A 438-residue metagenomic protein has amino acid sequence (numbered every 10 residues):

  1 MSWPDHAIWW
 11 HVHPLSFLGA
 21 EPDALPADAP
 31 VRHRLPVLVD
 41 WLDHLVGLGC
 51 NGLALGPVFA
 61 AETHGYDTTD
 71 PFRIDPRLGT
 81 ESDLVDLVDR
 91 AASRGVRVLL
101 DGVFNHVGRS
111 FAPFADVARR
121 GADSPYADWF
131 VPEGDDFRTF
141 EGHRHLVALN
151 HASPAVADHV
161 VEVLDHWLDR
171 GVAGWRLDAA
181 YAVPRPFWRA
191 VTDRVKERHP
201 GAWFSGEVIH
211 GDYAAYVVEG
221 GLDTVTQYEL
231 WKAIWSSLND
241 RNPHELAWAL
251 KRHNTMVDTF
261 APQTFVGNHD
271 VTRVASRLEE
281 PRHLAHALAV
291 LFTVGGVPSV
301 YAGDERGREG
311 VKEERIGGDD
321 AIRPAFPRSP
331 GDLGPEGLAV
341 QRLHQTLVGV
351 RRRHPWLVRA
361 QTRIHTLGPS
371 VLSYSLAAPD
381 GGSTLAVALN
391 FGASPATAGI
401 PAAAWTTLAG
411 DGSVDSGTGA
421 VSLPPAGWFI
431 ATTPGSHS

Functional and structural regions predicted by a protein language model:
M1-W9, H13-G52, V58-R170, W188-V191 (+2 more regions): Substrate-binding/active-site clefts of carbohydrate-active enzymes
S2-H6, A20, L25-P30, A247-G399: Loop/helix patches that line or flank the sugar-binding groove of alpha-linked glycan CAZymes
H6, G49-N51, R94-V96, G171-A173 (+4 more regions): Short, well-ordered coil/turn segments that N-cap beta-strands
I8-H11, L53-L55, V98-L100, W175 (+4 more regions): Hydrophobic faces of well-ordered beta-strands that scaffold small-molecule active sites in alpha/beta enzyme cores
L15-F17, V58, V103-N105, A180-A182 (+3 more regions): Active-site beta-loop-alpha junctions enriched in small/polar residues
A92, F114, A118, E162-D165 (+5 more regions): Active-site-proximal helices and loops of the catalytic beta/alpha 8
P401-D411: Solvent-exposed beta-hairpin/edge-strand motifs
G417-S438: C-terminal beta-strand-rich structural cap/linker in extracellular carbohydrate-active enzymes
